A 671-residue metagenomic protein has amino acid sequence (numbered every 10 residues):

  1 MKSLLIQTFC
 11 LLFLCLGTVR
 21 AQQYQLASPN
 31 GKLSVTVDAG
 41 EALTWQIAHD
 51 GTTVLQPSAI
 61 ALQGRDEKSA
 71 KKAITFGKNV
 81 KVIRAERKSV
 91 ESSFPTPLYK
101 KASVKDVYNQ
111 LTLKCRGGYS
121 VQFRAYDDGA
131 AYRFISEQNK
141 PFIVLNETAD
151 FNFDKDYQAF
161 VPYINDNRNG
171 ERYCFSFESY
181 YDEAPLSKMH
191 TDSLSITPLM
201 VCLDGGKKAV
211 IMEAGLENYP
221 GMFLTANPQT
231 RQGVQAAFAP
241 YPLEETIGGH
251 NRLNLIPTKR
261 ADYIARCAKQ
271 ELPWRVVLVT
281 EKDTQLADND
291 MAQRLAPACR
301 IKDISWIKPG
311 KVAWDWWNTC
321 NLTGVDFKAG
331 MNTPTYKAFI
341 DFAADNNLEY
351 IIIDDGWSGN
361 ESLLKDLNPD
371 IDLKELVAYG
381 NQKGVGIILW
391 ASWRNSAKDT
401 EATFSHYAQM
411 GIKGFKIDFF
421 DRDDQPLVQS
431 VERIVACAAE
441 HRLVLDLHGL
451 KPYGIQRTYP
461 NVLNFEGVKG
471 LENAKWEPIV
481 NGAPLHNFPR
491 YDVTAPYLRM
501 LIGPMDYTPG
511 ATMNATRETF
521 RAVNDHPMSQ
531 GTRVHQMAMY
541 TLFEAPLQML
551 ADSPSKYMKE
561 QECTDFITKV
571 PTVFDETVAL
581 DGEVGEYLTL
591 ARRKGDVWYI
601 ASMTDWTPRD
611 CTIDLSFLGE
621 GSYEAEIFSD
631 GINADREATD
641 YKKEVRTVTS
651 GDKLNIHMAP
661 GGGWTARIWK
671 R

Functional and structural regions predicted by a protein language model:
M1-Q23: Bacterial Sec-dependent N-terminal signal peptides
Q23-L295: N-terminal accessory beta-strand-rich subdomains and adjacent acidic, glycine-rich linkers that precede catalytic cores
N146-A159, F617-G631: Solvent-exposed beta-hairpin/edge-strand motifs
Y263, C267-F342, N346: An acidic-aromatic substrate-binding cleft motif
I353-T532: Aromatic- and carboxylate-enriched substrate-binding clefts and catalytic-loop regions of carbohydrate-active enzymes
D552-Y599, M603, D635-T639: Glycan-recognition and catalytic regions of carbohydrate-active enzymes
V584-E620, E624, W664-T665: Carbohydrate-binding surface patches
R646-R671: C-terminal beta-strand-rich structural cap/linker in extracellular carbohydrate-active enzymes
